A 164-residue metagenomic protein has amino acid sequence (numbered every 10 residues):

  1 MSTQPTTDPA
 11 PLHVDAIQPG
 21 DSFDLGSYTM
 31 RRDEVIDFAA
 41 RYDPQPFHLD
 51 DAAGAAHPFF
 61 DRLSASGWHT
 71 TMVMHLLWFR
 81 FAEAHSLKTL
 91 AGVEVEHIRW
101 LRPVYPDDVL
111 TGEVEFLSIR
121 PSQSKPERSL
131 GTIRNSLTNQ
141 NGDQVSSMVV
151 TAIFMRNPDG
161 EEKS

Functional and structural regions predicted by a protein language model:
S2-E94, D159-S164: Hot-dog-fold acyl-thioester-processing enzymes
S2-P19, P103-S164: HotDog/MaoC-like acyl-thioester-processing domains
D24-T29, R99, T151-I153: Generic structural detector for well-ordered beta-strands
A65-M72, L101-L110: Short, charged low-complexity intrinsically disordered segments located at boundaries of structured domains
K88-L90, I98-W100, V104: Mid-chain, well-packed structural core segment of small domains
